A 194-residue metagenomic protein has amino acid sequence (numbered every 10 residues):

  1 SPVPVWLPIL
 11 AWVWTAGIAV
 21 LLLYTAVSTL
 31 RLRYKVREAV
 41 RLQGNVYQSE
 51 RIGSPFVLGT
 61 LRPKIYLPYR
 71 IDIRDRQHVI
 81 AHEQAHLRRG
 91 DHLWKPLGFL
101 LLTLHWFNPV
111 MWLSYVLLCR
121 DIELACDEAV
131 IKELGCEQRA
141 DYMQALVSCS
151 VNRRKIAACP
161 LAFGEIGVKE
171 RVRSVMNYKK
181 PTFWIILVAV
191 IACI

Functional and structural regions predicted by a protein language model:
S1-I194: Membrane-embedded and juxtamembrane structural elements of multi-pass membrane proteins
